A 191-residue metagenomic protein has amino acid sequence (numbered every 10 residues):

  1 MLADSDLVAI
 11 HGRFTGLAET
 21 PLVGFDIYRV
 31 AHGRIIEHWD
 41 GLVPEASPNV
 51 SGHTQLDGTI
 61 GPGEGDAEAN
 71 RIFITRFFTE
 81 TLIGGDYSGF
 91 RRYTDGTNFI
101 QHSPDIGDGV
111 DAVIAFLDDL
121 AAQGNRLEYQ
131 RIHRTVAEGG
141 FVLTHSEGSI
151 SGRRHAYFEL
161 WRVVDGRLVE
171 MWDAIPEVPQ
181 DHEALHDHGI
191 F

Functional and structural regions predicted by a protein language model:
M1-F191: C-terminal and inter-domain tail/linker signature
